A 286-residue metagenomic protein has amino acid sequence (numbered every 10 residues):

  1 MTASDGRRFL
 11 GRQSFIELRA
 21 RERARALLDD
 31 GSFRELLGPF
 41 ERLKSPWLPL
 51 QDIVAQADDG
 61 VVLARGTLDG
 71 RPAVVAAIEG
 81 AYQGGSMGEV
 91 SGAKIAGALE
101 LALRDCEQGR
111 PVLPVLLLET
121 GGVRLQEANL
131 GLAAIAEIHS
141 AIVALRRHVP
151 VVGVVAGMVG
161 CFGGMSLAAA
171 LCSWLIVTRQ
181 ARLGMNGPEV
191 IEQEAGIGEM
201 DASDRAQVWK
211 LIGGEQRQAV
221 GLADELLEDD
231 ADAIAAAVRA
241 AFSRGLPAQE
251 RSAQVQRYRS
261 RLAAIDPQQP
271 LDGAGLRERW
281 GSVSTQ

Functional and structural regions predicted by a protein language model:
M1-L37, R42, Q193-Q286: Amphipathic alpha-helical segments at domain termini/boundaries
F40-Q51: Short Pro/Gly-enriched beta-strand edge/turn motifs at strand-loop
D52-D69: N-terminal short beta-loop-beta anion/metal-coordinating cradle
D59, M87-R110: A short, well-ordered alpha-helical element
L68-A93: STAS-typified acidic loop motif
A76, L117, V154-A156: Short beta-strand segments
R110-E127: Short, glycine-/small-residue-enriched flexible loop/hinge segments at domain edges that mediate gating
G122-Q249: Conserved catalytic cores of soluble enzyme domains, especially glycine-rich substrate-binding beta-alpha loops
